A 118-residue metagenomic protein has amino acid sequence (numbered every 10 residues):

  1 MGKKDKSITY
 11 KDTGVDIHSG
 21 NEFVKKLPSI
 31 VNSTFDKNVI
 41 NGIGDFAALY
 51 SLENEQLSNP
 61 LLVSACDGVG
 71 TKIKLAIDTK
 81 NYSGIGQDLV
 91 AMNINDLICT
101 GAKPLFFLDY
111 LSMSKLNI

Functional and structural regions predicted by a protein language model:
G2-N38: N-terminal amphipathic/basic leader segments beginning at the initiator methionine
S29, F35-I118: Glycine-rich phosphate/pyrophosphate-binding loop regions near the starts of catalytic domains
